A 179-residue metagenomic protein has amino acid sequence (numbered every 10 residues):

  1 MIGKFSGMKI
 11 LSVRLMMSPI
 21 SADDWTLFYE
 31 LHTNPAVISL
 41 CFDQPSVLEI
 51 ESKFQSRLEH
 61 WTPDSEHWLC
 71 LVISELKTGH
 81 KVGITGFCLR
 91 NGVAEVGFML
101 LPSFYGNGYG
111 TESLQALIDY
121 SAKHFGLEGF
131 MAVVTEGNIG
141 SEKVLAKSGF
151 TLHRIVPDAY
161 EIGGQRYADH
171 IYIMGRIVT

Functional and structural regions predicted by a protein language model:
M1-P35, V72-T179: Acyl-donor (CoA/ACP) binding surface of acyl/acetyltransferases
H32, C41, W61-P63: Hydrophobic residues in alpha-helical segments
A36-L58, L71: Conserved GNAT-fold acetyl-CoA-binding loop/helix
R57, W61, S121-H124: Hydrophobic recognition helices of helix-based DNA-binding modules
W61-E66, F150: Short loop/turn motifs at secondary-structure junctions and domain boundaries
